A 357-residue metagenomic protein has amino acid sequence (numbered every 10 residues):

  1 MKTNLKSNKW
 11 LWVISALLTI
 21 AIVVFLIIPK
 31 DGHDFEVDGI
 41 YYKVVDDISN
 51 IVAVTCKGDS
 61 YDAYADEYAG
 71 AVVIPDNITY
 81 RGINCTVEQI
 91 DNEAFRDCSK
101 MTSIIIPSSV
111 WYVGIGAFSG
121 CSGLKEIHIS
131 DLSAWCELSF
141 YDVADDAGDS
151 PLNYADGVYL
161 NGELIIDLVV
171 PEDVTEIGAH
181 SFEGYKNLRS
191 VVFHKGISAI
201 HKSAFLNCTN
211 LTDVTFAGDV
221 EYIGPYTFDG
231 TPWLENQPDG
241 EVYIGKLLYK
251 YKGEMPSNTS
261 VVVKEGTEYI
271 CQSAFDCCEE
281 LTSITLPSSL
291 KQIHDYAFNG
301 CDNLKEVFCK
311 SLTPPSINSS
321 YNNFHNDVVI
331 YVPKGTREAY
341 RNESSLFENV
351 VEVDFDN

Functional and structural regions predicted by a protein language model:
T3-L17: N-terminal Sec-pathway targeting helices
V13, D46-N50, D62-Q89, C98-Y112 (+11 more regions): Structural signature of tandem-repeat unit edges
I14-L17, I22-L26: Membrane-embedded alpha-helical segments of small multi-pass membrane proteins
V24-F35: Sec-dependent signal peptide cleavage junction
F35-D46: Extracellular, modular beta-sheet/disulfide-rich ectodomains of secreted and cell-surface proteins
A53-T55: Non-globular, low-complexity intrinsically disordered regions
N92-A94, G114-A117, G178-S181, H201-A204 (+4 more regions): Consensus positions within tandem repeat domains that build extended binding/scaffold surfaces
Y141-V143, S320-F324, S345: A structural signal for leucine-rich repeat
